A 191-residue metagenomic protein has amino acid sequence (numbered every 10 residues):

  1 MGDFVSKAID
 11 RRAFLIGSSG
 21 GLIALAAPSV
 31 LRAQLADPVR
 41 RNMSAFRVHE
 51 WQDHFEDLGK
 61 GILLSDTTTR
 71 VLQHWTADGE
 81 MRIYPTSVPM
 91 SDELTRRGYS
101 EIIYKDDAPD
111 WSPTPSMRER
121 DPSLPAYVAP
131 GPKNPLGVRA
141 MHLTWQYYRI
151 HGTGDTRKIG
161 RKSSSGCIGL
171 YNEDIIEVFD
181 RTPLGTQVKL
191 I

Functional and structural regions predicted by a protein language model:
M1-I9, A13, L22-A27: N-terminal secretory signal peptides
G2, L58-G61, M90-G98, D106 (+1 more regions): Exported/periplasmic cell-wall-interacting domains
R12, R70, S165: Short alpha-helical basic/polar micro-motif
G17-S18: Generic alpha-helical secondary-structure signal
L22, E80, P183-T186: Secondary-structure boundary/capping signal
S29-A33: Sec/Tat signal peptide C-region and signal peptidase I cleavage site
Q34-P115, P130-P132, R139: Cell wall/extracellular polymer interaction/catalysis modules
